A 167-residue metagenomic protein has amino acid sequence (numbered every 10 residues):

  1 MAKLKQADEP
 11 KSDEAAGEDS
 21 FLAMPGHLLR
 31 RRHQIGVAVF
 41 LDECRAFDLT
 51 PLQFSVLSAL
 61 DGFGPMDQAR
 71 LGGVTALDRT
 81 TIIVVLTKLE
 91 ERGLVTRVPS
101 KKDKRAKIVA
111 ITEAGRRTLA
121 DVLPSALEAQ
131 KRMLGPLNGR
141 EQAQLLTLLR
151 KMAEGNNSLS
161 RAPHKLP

Functional and structural regions predicted by a protein language model:
M1-F47, P163-P167: N-terminal leader segment of winged-helix/HTH proteins
K3, D8, V37, T87-E154: Charged, amphipathic alpha-helical coiled-coil/dimerization segments
A23-H27, F47-L57, T80, A143: Short alpha-helical elements of helix-turn-helix
L28, I35, V39, S55-S58 (+2 more regions): Pre-recognition alpha-helix immediately N-terminal to the DNA-recognition helix within helix-turn-helix or winged-helix
R30-H33, S58-G62, L123, R150: Short, locally clustered residues in the helix-turn-helix/winged-helix DNA-binding domain
R45, G73, E90-E91: Alpha-helical residues within the helix-turn-helix
F63-D67: Short capping segments at the starts of secondary-structure elements
